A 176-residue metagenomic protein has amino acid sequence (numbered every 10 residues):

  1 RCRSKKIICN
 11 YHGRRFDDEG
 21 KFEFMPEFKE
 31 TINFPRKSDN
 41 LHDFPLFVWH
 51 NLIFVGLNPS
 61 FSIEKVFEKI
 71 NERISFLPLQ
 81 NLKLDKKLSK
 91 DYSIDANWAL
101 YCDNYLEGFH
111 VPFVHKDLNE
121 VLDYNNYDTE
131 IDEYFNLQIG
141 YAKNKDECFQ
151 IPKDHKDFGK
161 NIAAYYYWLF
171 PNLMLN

Functional and structural regions predicted by a protein language model:
R1-N58: Rieske [2Fe-2S] iron-sulfur-binding domain
P45-V48, L52-N176: C-terminal catalytic domain of Rieske-type non-heme iron oxygenases
